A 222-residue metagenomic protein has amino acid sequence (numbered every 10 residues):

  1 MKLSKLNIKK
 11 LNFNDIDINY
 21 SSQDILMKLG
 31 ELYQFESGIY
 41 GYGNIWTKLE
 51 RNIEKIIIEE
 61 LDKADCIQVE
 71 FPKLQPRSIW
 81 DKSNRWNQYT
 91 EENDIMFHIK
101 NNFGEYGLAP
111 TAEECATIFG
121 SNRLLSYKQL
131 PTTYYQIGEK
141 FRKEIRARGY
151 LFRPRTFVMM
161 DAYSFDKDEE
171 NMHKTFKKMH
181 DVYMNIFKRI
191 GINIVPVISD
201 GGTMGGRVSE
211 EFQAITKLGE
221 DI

Functional and structural regions predicted by a protein language model:
M1-I222: TRNA-recognition modules of translation machinery and tRNA-sensing kinases, especially anticodon-binding
